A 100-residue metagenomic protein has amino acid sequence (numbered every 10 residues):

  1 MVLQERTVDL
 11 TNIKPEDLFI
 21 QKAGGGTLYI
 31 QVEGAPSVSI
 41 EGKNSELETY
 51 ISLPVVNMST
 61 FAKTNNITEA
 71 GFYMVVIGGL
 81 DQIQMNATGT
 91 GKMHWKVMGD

Functional and structural regions predicted by a protein language model:
M1, N44-E46, A70, V76: N-terminal non-globular leader segments, chiefly Sec-dependent signal peptides
M1-T7: N-terminal prepro-regions of secreted/extracellular proteins
E5, L47-T49, N86: A detector of low-complexity, intrinsically disordered, Ser/Thr/Gly/Pro/Ala-rich segments
V8, I13-A23, V56-D100: Beta-sandwich interaction modules
D17-G42, I83-Q84: Beta-rich globular "head" domains
A35-P54, H94-K96: Short, surface-exposed beta-strand/strand-loop-strand elements in extracellular ectodomains
